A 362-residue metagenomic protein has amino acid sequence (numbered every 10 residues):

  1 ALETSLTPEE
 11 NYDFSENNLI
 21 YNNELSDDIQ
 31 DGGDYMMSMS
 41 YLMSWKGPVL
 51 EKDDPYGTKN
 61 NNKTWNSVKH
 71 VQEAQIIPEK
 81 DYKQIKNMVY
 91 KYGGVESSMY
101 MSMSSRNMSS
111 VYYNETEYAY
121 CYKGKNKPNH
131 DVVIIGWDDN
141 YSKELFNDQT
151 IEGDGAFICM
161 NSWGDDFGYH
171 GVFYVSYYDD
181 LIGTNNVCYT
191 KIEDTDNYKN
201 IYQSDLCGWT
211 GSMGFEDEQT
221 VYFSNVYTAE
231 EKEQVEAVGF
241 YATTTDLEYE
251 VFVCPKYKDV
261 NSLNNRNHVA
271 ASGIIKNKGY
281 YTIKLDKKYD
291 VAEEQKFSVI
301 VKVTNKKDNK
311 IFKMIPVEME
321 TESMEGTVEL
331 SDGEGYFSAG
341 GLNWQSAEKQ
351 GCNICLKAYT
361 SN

Functional and structural regions predicted by a protein language model:
A1-Q234, Y241-G273, M319: Catalytic-core signature of thiol
L50, N60, G171-Y174, G211-D217 (+7 more regions): Polar low-complexity intrinsically disordered regions enriched in Ser/Thr and small residues
I77, Y100, Y178, T228-E230 (+10 more regions): A structural detector for beta-sheet-dominated domains
Y141-N161, K296-K306, K349-K357: A broadly tuned preference for mixed-charge, low-complexity surface segments
Y174, V221-V226, A237-Y241, E250-F252 (+4 more regions): Ordered hydrophobic segments in well-structured contexts
D179-T184, E293, A347-I354: Extracellular interaction modules
D246-V328: Aromatic- and Gly/Pro-enriched, solvent-exposed loop/edge beta-strand patches characteristic of beta-rich domains
K302-N362: Short, surface-exposed beta-strand/loop patches at domain edges that form aromatic-rich interfacial subsites
